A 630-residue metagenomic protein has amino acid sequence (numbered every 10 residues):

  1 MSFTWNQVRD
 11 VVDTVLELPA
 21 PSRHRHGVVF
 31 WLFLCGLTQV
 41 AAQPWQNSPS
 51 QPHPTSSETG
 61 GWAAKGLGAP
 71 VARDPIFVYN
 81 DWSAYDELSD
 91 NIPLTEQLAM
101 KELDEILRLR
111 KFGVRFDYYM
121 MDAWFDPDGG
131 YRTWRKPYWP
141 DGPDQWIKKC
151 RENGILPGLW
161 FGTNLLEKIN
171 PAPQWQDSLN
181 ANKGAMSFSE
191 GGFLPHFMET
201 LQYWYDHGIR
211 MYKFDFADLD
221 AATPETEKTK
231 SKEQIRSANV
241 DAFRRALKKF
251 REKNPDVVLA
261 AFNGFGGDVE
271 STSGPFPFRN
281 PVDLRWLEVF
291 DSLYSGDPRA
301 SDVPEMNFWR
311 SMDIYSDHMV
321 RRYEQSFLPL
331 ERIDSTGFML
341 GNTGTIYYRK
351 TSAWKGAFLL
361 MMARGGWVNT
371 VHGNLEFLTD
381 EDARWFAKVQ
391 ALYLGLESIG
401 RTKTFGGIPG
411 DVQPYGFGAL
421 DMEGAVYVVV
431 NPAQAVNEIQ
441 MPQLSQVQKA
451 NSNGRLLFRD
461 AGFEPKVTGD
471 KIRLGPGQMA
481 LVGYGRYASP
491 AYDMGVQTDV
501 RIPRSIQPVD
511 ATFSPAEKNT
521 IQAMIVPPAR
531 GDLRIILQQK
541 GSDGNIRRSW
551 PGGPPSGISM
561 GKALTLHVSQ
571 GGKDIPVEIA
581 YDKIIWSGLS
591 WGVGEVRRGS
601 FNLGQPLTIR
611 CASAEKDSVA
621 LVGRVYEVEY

Functional and structural regions predicted by a protein language model:
M1-H24: N-terminal secretory signal peptides that target proteins for export/translocation
V28-Q39: Bacterial N-terminal signal peptides
Q43-K168, W367-G410, A419-A425, P432-N437 (+3 more regions): Conserved structural scaffold segments of CAZyme catalytic domains across common CAZy folds
N80, F243-K466, K471-G485: Active-site-proximal substrate-binding groove within the catalytic cores of carbohydrate-active enzymes
I92, E96, K136, E190 (+3 more regions): Hydrophobic alpha-helical scaffolding
R115-F338: Aromatic- and carboxylate-enriched substrate-binding clefts and catalytic-loop regions of carbohydrate-active enzymes
T402-Q413, M422-E423, V429-Y630: C-terminal beta-sandwich/jelly-roll accessory domains of carbohydrate-active enzymes
